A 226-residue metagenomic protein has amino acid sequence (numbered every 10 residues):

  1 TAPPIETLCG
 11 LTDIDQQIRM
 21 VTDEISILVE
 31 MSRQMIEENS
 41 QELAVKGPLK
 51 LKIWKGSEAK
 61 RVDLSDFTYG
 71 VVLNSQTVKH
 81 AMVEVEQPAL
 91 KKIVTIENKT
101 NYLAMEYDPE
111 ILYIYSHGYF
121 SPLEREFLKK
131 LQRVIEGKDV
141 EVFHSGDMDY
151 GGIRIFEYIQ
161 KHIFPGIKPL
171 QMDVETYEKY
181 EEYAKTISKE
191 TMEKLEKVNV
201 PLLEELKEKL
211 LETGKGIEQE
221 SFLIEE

Functional and structural regions predicted by a protein language model:
T1-Y115, S121-R133, G151, E175-E226: Nucleic-acid enzyme cleavage-core boundary/entry regions
V94, L112-Y115, E141-F143, I167-Q171: Short hydrophobic alpha-helical runs that function as membrane-insertion/retention elements
E106-E110, L128-G137, E157-K168: Short, surface-exposed basic-aromatic patches at helix termini and helix-loop junctions that form
H117-G118, G146: Short loop or secondary-structure boundary microenvironments that flank and position key functional residues
D139-D149: Acidic beta-strand-to-loop metal/phosphate-binding motif
P165-K179: Conserved beta-strand -> loop -> alpha-helix junction used to position metal-binding or nucleic-acid-contacting
